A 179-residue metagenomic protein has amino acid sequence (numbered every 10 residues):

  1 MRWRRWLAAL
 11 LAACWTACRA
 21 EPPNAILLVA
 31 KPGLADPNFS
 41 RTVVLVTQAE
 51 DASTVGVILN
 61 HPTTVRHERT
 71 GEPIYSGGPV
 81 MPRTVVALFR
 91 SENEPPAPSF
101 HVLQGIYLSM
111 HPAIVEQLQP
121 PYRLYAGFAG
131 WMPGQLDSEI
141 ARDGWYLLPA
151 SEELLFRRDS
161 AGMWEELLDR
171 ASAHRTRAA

Functional and structural regions predicted by a protein language model:
M1-L7: Bacterial N-terminal signal peptides that target proteins for export
A8-W15: Bacterial N-terminal signal peptides
C18-A179: A short aromatic-anchored loop/beta-hairpin motif
